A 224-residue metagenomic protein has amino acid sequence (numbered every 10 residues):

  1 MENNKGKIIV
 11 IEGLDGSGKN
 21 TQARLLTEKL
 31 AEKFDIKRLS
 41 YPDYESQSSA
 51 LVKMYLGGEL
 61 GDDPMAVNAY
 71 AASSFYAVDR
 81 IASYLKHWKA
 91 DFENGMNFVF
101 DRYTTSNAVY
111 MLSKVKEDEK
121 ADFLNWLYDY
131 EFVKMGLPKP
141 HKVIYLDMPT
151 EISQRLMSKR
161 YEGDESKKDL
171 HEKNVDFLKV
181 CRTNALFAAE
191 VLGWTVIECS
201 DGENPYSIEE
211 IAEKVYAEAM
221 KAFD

Functional and structural regions predicted by a protein language model:
E2-N3, T27, E151-D224: NTP-dependent small-molecule kinase module
I11: Hydrophobic anchor at the beta1->P-loop junction of P-loop NTPases
L14: P-loop (Walker A) phosphate-binding loop of NTP-binding proteins
S17: ATP-binding Walker
N20: Walker A/P-loop
F34-M135: ATP-dependent small-molecule kinase phosphotransfer cores that center on conserved nucleotide phosphate-binding segments
T105-T183: A glycine- and Lys/Arg-enriched "phosphate-lid" helix/loop adjacent to the NTP-binding pocket of small-molecule kinases
